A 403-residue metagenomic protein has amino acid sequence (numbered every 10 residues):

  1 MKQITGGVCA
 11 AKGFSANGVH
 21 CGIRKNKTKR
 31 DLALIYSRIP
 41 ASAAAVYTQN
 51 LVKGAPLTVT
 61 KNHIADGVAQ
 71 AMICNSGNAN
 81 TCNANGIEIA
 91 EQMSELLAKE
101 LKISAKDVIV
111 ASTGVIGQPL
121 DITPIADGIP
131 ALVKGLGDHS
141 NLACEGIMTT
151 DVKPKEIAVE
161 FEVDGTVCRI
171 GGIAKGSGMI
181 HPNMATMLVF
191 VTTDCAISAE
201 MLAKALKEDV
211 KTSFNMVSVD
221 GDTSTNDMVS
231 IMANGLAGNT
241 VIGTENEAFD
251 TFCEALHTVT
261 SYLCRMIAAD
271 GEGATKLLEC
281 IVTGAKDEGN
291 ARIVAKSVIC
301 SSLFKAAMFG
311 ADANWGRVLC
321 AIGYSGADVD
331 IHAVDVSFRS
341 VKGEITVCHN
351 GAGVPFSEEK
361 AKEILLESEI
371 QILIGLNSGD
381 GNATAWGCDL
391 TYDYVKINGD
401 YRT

Functional and structural regions predicted by a protein language model:
M1-E88, Q92, A98-T403: A structural signal for small-residue-enriched, beta-sheet-centric alpha/beta enzyme cores and oligomeric scaffold folds
